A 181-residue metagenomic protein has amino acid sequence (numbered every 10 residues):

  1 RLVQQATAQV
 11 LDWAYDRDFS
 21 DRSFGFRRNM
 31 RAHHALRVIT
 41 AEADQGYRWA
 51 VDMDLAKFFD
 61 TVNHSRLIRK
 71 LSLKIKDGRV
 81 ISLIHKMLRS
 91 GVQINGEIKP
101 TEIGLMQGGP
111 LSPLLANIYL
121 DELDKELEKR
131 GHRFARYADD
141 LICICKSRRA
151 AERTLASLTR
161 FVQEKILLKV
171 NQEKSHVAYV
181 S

Functional and structural regions predicted by a protein language model:
Q4: Glycine-rich active-site/cofactor-binding loop and its immediate structural neighborhood
L11-D18: Short helix-capping/linker segments at secondary-structure and domain boundaries
D18-S181: Conserved polymerase palm-domain catalytic core
